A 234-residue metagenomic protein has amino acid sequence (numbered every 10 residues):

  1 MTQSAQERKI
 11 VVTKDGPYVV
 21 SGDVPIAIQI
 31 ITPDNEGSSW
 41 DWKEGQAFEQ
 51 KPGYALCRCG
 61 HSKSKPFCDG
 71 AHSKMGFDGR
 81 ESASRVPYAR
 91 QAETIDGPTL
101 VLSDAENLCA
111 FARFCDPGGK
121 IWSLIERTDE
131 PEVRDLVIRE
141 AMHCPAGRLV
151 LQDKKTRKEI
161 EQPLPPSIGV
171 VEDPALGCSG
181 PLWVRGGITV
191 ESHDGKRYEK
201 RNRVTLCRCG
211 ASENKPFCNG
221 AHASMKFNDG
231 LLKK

Functional and structural regions predicted by a protein language model:
M1-V24, E161-A175, R185-G187: Short helix-coil boundary/hinge micro-motifs
T13-S38, W42-K43, P117: The feature marks the first
Y18-V20, Y54-C57, P66-C68, D116 (+4 more regions): Short, structured motif recognition centered on aromatic/hydrophobic residues
I30-N35, H72-A83, A223-L231: Extended intrinsically disordered, low-complexity coil regions enriched in Ser, Thr, Gly, Ala and often Pro
I31-N35, S39, N107, V171-L176 (+3 more regions): Intrinsic, low-complexity N-terminal interaction/targeting segments
E44-R58, R90-F111, I121-R139, K154-I160 (+2 more regions): Ferredoxin-like iron-sulfur electron-transfer modules
K65-G76, A110-D129, R139-T156, K215-K226: Iron-sulfur cluster-binding cysteine motifs and their immediate structural context in ferredoxin-like electron-transfer
G79-P98, P131-A146, L164-L182, D229-K234: Short microdomains enriched in Cys/His and/or Lys/Arg
